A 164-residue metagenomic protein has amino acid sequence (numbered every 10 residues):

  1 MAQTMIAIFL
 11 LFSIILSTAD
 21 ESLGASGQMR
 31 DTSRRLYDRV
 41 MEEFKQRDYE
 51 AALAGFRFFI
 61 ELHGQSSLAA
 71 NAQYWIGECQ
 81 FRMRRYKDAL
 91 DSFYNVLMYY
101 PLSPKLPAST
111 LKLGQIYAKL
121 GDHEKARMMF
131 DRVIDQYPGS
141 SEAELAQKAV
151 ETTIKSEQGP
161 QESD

Functional and structural regions predicted by a protein language model:
M1, I8, L16-D164: Acidic, polar-rich low-complexity tracts and alpha-helical solenoid repeat scaffolds
